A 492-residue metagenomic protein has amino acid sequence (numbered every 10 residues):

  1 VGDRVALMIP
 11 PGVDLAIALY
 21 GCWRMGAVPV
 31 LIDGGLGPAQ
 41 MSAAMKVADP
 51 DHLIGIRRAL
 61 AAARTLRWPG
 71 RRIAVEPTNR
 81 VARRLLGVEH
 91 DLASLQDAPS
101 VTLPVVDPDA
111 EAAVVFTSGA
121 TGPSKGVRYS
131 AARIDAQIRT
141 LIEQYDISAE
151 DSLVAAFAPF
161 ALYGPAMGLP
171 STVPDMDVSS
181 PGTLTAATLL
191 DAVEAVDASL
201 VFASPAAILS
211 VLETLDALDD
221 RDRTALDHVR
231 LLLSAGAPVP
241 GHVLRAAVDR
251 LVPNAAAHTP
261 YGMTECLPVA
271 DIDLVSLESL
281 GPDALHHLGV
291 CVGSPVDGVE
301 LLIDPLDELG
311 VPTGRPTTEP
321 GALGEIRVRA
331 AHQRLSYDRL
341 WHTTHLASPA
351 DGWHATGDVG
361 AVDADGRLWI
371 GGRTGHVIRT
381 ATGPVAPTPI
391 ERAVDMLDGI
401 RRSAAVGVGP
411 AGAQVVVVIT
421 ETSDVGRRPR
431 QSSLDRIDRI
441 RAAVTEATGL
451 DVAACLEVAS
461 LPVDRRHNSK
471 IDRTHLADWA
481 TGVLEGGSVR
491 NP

Functional and structural regions predicted by a protein language model:
V1, M25-L92, T422, R436 (+1 more regions): Structural core segment of the AMP-binding/adenylate-forming
A6-M8, L15, L19, W23-H52 (+3 more regions): Short beta-strand->loop structural element characteristic of the AMP-binding/adenylate-forming
V28, D135-S152, A158-L200, P205 (+1 more regions): Conserved AMP-binding/adenylation subdomain of ANL enzymes
L53, V201, A330, L335-S336 (+2 more regions): AMP-binding/adenylate-forming catalytic core of the ANL superfamily
L86, H90-A93, L200, E213-H287: Gly/Ser/Thr-rich phosphate-binding loop
H90-G119, P123, D146-S152: Conserved pre-ATP/AMP-binding loop-to-beta segment of ANL
A284-G289, E308-T317, G321, E325 (+3 more regions): Conserved ANL (AMP-binding/adenylate-forming) active-site segment centered on the GW(Y/F)…HTG consensus within
A404-V406, V417-V418, R441-P492: Conserved C-terminal "lid"/linker of ANL adenylate-forming enzymes
